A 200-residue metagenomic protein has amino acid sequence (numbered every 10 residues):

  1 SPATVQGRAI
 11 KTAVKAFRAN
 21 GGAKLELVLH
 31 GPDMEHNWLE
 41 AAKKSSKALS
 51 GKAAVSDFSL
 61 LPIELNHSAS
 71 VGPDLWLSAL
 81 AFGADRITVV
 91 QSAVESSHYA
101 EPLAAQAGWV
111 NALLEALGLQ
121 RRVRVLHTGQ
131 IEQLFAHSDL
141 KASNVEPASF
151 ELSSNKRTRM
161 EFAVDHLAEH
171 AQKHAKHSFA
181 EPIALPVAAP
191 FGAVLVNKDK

Functional and structural regions predicted by a protein language model:
S1-D74, F82: Flanking helices and flexible, charged tails adjoining ferredoxin-like Fe-S electron-transfer domains in multi-subunit
P2, H67-S68, H98-P102, L152: Catalytic cores of large soluble enzymes that bind and process phosphate-bearing ligands
K24, V28-N37, A100, A112-K200: Ferredoxin-type iron-sulfur electron-transfer modules and their immediate structural context
G31, S92-V94: An acidic- and aromatic-residue-enriched active-site/binding cleft used to recognize and process polar
A42-K43, S56-N66, A84-I87, S92 (+1 more regions): Long C-terminal interaction/binding lobes of large macromolecular proteins
A69-P73, A104, D199: Conserved structured core elements
